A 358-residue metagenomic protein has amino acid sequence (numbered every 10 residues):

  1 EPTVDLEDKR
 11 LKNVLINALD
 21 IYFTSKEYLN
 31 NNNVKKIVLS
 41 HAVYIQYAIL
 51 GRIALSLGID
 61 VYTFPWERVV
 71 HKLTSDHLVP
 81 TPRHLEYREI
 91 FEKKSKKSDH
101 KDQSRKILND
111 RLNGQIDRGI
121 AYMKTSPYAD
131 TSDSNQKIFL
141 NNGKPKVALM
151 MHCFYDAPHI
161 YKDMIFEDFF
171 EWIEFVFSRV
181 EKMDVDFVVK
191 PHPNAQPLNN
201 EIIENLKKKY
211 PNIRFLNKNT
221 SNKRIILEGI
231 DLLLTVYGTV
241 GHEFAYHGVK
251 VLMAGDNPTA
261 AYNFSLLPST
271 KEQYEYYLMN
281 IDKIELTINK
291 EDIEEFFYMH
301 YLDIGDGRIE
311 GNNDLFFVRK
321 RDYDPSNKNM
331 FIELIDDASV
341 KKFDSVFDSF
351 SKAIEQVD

Functional and structural regions predicted by a protein language model:
E1-K36, N109-S126: Conserved nucleotide-sugar donor-binding subdomain of glycosyltransferases
N13-N30, N141-N142, D168, A195-H242: Donor nucleotide-activated moiety binding/catalytic core segment of transferases that use nucleotide-activated donors
I21-D76: Conserved nucleotide-sugar donor-interacting segment of glycosyltransferase catalytic cores, predominantly GT-B
S40-Y47, N194-P197, G241: Gly/Ser/Thr-rich loops at beta-strand to alpha-helix junctions that form or flank small-molecule/cofactor-binding
Q46, N219-L266: A donor-sugar binding/catalytic signature common to diverse glycosyltransferases and related nucleotide-sugar
R52-Y128, Q273, N280-E285: Active-site-proximal region of nucleotide-activated glycan assembly enzymes, centered on histidine/acidic-rich loops
N113-N205: Conserved catalytic-core segment of nucleotide-activated headgroup transferases in glycan assembly
G143, F264, P268-D358: Long, C-terminal catalytic modules of enzymes
